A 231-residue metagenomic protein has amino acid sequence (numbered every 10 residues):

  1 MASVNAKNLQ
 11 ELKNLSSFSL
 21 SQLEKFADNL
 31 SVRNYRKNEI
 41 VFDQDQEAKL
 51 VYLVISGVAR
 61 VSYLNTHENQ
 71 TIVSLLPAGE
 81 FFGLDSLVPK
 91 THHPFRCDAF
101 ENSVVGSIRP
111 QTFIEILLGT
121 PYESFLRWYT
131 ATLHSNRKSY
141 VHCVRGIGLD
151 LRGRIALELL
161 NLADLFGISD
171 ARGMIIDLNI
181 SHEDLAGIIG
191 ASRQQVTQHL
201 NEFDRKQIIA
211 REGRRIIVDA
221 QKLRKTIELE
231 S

Functional and structural regions predicted by a protein language model:
M1-K37, S86-V88: Cyclic nucleotide-binding regulatory module and flanking cytosolic helices
N14, E39-E101: Cyclic nucleotide-binding regulatory domains
Q22-L23, S74-T130, H134-R137, V141: Cyclic-nucleotide recognition modules
R33, Y52, S74, D98 (+4 more regions): Residues that recognize and position ribonucleotide moieties
S56, Q111-T112, H134, E183 (+1 more regions): Alpha-helix/helix-capping structural signal
E123-I188: Polybasic "coupling" helices that flank or enter modular domains
L162-S231: Phosphate-/nucleic-acid-contacting segments
